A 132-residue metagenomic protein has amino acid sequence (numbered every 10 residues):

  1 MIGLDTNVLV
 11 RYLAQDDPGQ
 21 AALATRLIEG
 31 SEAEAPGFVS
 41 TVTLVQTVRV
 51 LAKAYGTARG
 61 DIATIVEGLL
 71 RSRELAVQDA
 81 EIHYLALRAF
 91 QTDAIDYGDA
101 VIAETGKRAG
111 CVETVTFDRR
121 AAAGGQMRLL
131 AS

Functional and structural regions predicted by a protein language model:
M1, A103-S132: Acidic, PIN/NYN-like endoribonuclease modules and their adjacent C-terminal/linker elements
M1-V39, A54-G60, A131-S132: Short, well-structured N-terminal submotif of metal-dependent ribonuclease cores
V8, T43, I82, V101-I102 (+1 more regions): Alpha-helix capping/helix-boundary segments
R11-L13, V50, G124-G125: Residues that scaffold the ATP/ADP-binding catalytic core of kinase and kinase-like folds
A33-E34, S72, G124: Structured helix-beta-strand junction loops
L44, A52, G56-L70, E74: Glycine/small-residue-rich phosphate/adenosyl-binding loop
V48-A52, L87: Amphipathic alpha-helical segments within well-ordered protein domains
E74-F117: Active-site neighborhoods of divalent-metal-dependent phosphate/nucleic-acid chemistry enzymes
